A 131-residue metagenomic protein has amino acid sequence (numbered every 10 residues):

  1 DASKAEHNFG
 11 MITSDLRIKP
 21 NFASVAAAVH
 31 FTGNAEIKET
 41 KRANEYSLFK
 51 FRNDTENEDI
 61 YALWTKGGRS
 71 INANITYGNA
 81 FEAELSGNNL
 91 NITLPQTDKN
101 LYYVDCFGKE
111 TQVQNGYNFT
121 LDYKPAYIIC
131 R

Functional and structural regions predicted by a protein language model:
D1-A26, H30, E36-E45: Aromatic/acidic polysaccharide-binding cleft in carbohydrate-active enzymes
A28, W64-K66, R131: Structured loops at beta-to-helix junctions and adjacent beta-edge loops in soluble globular domains
E36-K38, Y46-L48, N89, G116 (+1 more regions): Short, acidic/polar N-cap/turn motifs at the starts of alpha helices
R42-T97: Carbohydrate-binding surface patches
N100-D105: Change to "...patches in solvent-exposed regions of secreted, membrane-anchored, or virion-exposed structural
C106-E110: Short Gly/Thr-rich strand-loop-strand
T111-R131: C-terminal beta-strand-rich structural cap/linker in extracellular carbohydrate-active enzymes
